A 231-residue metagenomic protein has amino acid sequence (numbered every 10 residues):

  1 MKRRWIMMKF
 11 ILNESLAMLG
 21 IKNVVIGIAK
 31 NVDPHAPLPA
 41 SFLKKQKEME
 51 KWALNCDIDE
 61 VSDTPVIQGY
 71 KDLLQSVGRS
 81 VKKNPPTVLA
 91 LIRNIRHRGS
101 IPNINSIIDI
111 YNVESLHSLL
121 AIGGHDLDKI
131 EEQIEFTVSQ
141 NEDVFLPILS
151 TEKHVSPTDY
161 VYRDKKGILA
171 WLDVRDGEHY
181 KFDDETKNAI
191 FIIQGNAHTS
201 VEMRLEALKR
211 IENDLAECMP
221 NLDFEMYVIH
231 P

Functional and structural regions predicted by a protein language model:
K2-P231: Charge-biased, low-complexity intrinsically disordered regions
